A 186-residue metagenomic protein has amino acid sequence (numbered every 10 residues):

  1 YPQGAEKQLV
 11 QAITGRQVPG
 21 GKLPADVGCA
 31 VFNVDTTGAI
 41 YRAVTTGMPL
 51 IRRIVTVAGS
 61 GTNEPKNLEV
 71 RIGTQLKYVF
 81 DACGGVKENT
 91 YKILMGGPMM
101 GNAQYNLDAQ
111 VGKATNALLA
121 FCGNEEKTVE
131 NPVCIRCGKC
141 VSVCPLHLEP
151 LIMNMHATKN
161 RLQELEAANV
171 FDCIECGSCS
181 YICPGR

Functional and structural regions predicted by a protein language model:
Y1-L76, A82-K87, G97: Hydrophobic alpha-helical positions that pack around
L9-I13, G47, G84-I135: Active-site gating/interface segments in enzymes
V27-V31, K66-R71, A109, E125-I135 (+1 more regions): A short glycine-/small-residue-rich loop at the edge of a beta-strand within enzyme catalytic domains
G73, Y78-F80, I93, C144 (+1 more regions): Short alpha-helical segments in extracytoplasmic peptidoglycan/chitin-binding modules and envelope-associated proteins
K77, M100, Y181: Short, electropositive, low-hydrophobicity segments enriched in small/polar residues
A82, V86-N89, L94-M95, V170-I174 (+1 more regions): Extended, hydrophobic interaction surfaces within ordered domains
T115-N131, V141, P145-R186: Ferredoxin-type iron-sulfur electron-transfer modules in oxidoreductases and energy-metabolism complexes
